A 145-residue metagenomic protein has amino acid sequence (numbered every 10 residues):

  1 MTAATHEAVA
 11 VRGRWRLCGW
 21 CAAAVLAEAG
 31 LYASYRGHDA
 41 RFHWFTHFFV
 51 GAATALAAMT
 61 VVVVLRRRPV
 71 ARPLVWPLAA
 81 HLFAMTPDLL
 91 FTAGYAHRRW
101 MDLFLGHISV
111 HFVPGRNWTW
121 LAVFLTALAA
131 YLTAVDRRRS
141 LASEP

Functional and structural regions predicted by a protein language model:
M1-P145: N-terminal membrane-targeting hydrophobic helices
